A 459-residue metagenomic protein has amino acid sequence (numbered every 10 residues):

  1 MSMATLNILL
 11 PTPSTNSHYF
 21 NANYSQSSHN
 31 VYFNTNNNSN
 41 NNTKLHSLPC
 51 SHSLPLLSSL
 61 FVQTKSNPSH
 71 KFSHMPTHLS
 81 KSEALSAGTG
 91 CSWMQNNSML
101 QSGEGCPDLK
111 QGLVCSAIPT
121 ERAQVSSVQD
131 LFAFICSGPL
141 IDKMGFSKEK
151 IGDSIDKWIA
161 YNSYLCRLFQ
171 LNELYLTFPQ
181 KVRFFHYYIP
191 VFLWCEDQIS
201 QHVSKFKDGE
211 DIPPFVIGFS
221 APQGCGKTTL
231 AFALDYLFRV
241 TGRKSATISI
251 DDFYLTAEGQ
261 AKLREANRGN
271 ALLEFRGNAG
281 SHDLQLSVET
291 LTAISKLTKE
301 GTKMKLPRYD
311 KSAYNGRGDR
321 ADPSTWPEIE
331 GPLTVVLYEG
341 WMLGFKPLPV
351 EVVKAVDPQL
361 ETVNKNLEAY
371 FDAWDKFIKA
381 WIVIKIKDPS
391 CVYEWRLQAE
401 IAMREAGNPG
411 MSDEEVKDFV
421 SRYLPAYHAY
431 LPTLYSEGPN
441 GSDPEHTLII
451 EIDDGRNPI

Functional and structural regions predicted by a protein language model:
S2-Y19, Q63, P76-E83, A87-C166 (+4 more regions): Conserved NTP phosphate-binding and transfer environment spanning the P-loop NTPase/kinase superfamily
Y175-S204: N-terminal pre-Walker A segment at the start of P-loop NTPase domains
L176-R183, A246, F253-D319: Conserved nucleotide-sensing/catalytic segment adjacent to the nucleotide-binding pocket in NTP-handling enzymes
H202-P214: Phosphate-binding P-loop
G224: Walker A (P-loop) phosphate-binding loop of P-loop NTPases
K227: Conserved lysine of the Walker
L230-A231, D235: Post-Walker A alpha-helix
Y236-A246: Post-Walker A helix-loop "phosphate-sensing" segment adjacent to the P-loop in P-loop NTPases
